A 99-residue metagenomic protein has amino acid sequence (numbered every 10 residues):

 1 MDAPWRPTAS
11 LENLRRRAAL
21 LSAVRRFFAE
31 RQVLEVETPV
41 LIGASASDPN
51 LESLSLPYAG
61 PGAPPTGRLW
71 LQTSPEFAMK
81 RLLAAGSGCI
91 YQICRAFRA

Functional and structural regions predicted by a protein language model:
M1-A99: Class II aminoacyl-tRNA synthetase-like tRNA-binding/catalytic domains
